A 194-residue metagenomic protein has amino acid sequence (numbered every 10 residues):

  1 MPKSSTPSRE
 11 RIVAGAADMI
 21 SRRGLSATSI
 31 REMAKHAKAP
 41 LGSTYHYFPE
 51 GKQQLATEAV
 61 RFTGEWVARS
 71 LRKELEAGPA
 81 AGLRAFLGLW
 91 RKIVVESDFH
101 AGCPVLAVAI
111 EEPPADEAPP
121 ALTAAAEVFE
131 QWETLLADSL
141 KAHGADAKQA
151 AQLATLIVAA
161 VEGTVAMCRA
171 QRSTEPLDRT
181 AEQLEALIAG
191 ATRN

Functional and structural regions predicted by a protein language model:
M1-T6, N194: N-terminal intrinsically disordered/low-complexity leader segments
R11, M19-E58: Helix-turn-helix
V60-W66: Short, basic, alpha-helical segments at the C-terminal edge of helix-turn-helix-like DNA-binding modules
L71-A101, L153-I157: Hydrophobic alpha-helical connector segments
A85, E96-P120: Amphipathic alpha-helical segments used for helix-helix packing
I93-E96, P114-E117, D138, V158-E175 (+1 more regions): Amphipathic C-terminal alpha-helical segment
L106-A107, A147-M167, Q183-L187: Hydrophobic alpha-helical segments that form the core of small-molecule binding pockets and/or dimer interfaces
A115-A118, F129-A154, G190-N194: Hydrophobic alpha-helical bundle segments that form small-molecule/ligand-binding pockets
